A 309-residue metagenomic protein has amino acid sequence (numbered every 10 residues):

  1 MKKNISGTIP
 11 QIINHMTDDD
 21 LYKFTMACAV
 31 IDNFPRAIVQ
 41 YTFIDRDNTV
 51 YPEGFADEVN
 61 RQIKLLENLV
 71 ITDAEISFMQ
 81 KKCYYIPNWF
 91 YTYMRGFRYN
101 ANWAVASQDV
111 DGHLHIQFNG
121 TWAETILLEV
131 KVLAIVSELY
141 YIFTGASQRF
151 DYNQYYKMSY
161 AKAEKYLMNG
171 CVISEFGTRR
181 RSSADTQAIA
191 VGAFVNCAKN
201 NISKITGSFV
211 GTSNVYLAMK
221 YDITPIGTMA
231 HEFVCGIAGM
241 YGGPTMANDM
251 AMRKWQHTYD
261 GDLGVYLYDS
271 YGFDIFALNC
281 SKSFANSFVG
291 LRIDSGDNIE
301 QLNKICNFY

Functional and structural regions predicted by a protein language model:
M1-A251, Q256-T258, K282: Ordered alpha/beta subdomains of enzyme catalytic regions
T224-K304, F308-Y309: Glycine- and Gly-Pro-enriched alpha-helical subdomains that act as flexible, kink-prone "lid/hinge" or packing modules
